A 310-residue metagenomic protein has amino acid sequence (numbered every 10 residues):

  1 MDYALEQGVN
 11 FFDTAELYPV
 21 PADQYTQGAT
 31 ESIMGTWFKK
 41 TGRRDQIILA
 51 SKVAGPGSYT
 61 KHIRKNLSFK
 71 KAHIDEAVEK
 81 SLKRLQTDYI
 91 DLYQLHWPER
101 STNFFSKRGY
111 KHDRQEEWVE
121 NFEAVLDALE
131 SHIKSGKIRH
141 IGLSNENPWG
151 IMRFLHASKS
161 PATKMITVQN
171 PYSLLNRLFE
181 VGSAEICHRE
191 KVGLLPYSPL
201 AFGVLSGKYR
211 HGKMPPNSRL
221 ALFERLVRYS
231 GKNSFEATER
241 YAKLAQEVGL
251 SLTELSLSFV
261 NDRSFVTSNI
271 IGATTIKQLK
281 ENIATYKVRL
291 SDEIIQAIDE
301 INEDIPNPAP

Functional and structural regions predicted by a protein language model:
M1-A4, K70-R84, I151-L155: Short, acidic/polar
M1-K52, A72, D88, K134: N-terminal binding-site loop/beta-alpha segment at the start of enzyme catalytic domains that lines or forms
F12-T14, I90, I141, L255: Alpha-helix N-cap/helix-start motif at helix boundaries, enriched for small hydrophobics
Y18-A22, G57-K61, T102: A short acidic, helix-capping loop that chelates divalent metal ions and anchors anionic groups
T41-S68, H96: Structural motif corresponding to the early beta-alpha repeats
A50-K52, L92-L95, L195-P199: Non-cysteine beta-strand/loop elements that form the S-adenosyl-L-methionine
K61-A72, D113-E120: Active-site mouth loops of central-metabolism enzymes
P98-E300, I305, A309: Beta/alpha (TIM)-barrel catalytic core signal, keyed to glycine-rich beta->alpha loops juxtaposed to Asp/Glu that bind
